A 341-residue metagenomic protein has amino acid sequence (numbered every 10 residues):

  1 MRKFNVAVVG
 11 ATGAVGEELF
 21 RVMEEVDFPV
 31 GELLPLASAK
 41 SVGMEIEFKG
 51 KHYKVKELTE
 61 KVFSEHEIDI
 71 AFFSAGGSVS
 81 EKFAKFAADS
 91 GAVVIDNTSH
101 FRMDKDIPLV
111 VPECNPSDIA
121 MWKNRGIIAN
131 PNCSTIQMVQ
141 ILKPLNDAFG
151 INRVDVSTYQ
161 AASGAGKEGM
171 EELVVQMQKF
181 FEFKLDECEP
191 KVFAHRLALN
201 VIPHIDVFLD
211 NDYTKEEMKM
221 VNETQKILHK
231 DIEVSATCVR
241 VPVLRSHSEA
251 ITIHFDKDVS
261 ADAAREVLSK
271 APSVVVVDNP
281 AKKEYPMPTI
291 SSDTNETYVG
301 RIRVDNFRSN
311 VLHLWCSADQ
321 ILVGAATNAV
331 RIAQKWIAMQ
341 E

Functional and structural regions predicted by a protein language model:
M1-L197, E233, A261, E266 (+5 more regions): N-terminal Rossmann-like NAD(P) cofactor-binding subdomain of oxidoreductases, focused on the glycine-rich
W122-A129, N200-N211, L314-C316: Helix-loop-beta segment of a Rossmann-like dinucleotide-binding subdomain
A194-V243: Oxyanion-binding "anion nests"
V239-P242, A318-V323: Glycine-rich phosphate/pyrophosphate-binding beta-alpha loops
R245-A250: Conserved glycine-rich beta-strand-loop-beta hairpin in the small C-terminal domain of fold type I
H254-V259: Helix N-cap motif at beta-to-alpha junctions
A263, L268-D278: A common structural junction motif
I290-T294: Helix-rich interaction surfaces within compact, conserved domain-sized segments that mediate assembly or partner
